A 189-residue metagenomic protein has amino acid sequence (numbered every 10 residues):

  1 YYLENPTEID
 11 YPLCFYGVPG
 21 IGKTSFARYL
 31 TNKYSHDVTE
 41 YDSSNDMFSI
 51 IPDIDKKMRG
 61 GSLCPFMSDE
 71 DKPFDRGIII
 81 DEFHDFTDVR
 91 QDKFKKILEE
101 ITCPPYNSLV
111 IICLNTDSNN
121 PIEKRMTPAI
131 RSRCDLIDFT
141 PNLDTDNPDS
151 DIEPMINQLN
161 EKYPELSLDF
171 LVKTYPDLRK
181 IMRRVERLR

Functional and structural regions predicted by a protein language model:
Y1: N-terminal pre-P-loop "Q-motif" helix
E4, I9-Y41: Walker A/P-loop
V38-R189: Non-catalytic interfacial helical region
